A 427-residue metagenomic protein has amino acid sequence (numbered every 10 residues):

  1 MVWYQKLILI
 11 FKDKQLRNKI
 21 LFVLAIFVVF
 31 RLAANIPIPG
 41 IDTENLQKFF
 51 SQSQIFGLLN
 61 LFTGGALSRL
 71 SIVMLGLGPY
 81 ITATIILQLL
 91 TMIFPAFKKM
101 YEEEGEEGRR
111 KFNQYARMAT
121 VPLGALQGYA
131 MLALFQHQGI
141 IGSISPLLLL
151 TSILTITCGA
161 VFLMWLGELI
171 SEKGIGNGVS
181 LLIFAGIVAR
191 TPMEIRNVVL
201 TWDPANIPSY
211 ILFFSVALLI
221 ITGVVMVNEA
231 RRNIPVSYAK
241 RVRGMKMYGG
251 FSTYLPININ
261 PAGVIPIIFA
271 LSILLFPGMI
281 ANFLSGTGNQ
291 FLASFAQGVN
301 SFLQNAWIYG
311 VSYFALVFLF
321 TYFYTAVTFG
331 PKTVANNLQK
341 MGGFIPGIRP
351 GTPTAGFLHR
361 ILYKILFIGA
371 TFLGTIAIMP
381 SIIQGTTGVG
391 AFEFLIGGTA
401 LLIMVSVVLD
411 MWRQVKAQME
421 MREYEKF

Functional and structural regions predicted by a protein language model:
M1-F427: N-terminal cationic and glycine-rich segments that engage phosphates or anionic surfaces
